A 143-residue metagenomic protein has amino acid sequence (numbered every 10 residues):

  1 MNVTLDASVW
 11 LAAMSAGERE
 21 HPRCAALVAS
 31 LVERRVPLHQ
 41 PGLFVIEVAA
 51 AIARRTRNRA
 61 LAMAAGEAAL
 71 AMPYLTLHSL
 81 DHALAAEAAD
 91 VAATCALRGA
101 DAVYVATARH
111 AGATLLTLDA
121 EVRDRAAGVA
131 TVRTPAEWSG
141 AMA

Functional and structural regions predicted by a protein language model:
M1-Q40, R55-A64, W138-A143: Short, well-structured N-terminal submotif of metal-dependent ribonuclease cores
N2, V45, L77-H78, V105 (+1 more regions): Acidic, PIN/NYN-like endoribonuclease modules and their adjacent C-terminal/linker elements
L5, H39-Q40, S79, G99 (+1 more regions): Short beta-strand scaffold positions
A16, G42-L43, L70-T94: Acidic catalytic patch
E33-R35, M72-P73, A111, V129: Structured helix-beta-strand junction loops
V36, L97, A113: Short glycine/serine/threonine/alanine-rich loop segments
V48, T56, A71-M72: His/Asp/Glu-enriched, well-ordered alpha-helical/loop segment that forms or immediately abuts the divalent-metal
